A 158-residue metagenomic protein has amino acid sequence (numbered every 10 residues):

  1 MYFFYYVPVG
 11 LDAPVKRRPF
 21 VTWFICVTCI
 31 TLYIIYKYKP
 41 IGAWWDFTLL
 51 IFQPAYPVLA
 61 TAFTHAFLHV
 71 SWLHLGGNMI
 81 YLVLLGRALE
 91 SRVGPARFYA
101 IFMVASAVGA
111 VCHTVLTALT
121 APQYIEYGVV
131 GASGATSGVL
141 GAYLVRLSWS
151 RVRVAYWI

Functional and structural regions predicted by a protein language model:
M1-I158: A detector for small-residue-rich transmembrane helices and their helix-helix packing motifs
